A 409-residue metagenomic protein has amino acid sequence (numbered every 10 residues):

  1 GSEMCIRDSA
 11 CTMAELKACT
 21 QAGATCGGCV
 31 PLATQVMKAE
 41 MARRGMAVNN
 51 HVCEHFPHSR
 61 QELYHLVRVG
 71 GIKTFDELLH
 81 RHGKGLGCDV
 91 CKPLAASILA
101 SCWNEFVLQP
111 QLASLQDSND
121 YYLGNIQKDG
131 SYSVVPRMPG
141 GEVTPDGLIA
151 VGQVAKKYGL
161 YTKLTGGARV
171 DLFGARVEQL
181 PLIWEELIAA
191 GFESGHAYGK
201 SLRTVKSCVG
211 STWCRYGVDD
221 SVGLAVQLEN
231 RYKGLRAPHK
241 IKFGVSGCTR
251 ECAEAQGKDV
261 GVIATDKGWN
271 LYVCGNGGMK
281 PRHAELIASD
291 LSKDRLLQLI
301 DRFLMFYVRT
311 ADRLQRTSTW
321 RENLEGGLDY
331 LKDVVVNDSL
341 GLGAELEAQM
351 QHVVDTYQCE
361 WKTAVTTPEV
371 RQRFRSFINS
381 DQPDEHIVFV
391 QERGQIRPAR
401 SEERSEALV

Functional and structural regions predicted by a protein language model:
G1-I6: Short, small-residue-biased leader/transition segments that mark boundaries at the very start of proteins
R7-M37, G45-C53, P57-A95: Compact, charge-rich alpha-helical regulatory domains located at protein termini
M13-A14, F75-E77, P93, V107-Q111 (+5 more regions): Flexible, glycine/charged-enriched surface loops at secondary-structure junctions
C19, G28, L32, E54 (+7 more regions): Small-residue-enriched alpha-helical segments and adjacent helix-cap loops that form tight helix-helix packing
A24, G28-G45, G85-P110, E178-Q179 (+2 more regions): Terminal amphipathic helices with adjacent charged low-complexity linkers/tails
A33-V36, T204-C208, K242-R250, T317-D329 (+1 more regions): A glycine-rich phosphate-binding loop feature that marks nucleotide/adenosyl-phosphate handling sites
L112-T144: N-terminal basic/disordered segments at the start of proteins
G247, E251, Q256-S318, Y330: Mobile "lid/hinge" segments at catalytic clefts and subdomain interfaces of large enzymes
